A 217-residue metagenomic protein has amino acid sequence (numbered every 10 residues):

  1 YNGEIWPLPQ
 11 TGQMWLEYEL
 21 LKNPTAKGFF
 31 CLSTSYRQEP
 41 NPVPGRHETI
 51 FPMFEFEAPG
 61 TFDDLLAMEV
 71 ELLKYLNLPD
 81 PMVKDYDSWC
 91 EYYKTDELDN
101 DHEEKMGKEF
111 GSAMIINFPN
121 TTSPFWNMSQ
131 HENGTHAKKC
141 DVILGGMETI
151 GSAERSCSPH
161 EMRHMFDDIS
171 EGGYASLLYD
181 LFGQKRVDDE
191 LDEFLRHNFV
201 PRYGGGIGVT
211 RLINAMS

Functional and structural regions predicted by a protein language model:
Y1-P59, D63, M68, P79-S217: A translation/RNA-centric and nucleic-acid-associated enzymatic feature enriched in Class II aminoacyl-tRNA synthetases
